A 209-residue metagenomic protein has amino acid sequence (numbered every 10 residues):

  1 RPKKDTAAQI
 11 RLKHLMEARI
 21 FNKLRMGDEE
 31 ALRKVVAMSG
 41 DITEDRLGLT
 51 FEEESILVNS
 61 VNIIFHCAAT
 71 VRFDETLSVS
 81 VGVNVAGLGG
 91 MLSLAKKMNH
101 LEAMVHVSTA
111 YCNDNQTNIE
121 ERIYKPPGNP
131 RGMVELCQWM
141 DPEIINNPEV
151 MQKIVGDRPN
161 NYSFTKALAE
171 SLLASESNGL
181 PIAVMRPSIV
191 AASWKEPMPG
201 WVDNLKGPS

Functional and structural regions predicted by a protein language model:
R1-P2, G40, I64-A69: Short loop/turn segments at strand-loop or loop-helix junctions that form parts of catalytic or ligand-binding pockets
P2, I42, T109, P187: Active-site loop/turn elements of alpha/beta-hydrolase fold enzymes, especially the short glycine-/histidine-rich
P2-S39: Glycine-rich phosphate-binding loop and adjoining beta1-alpha1-beta2 segment of Rossmann-like nucleotide-binding folds
L32-K34, L101, G179-P181: A generic structural signal for alpha->beta connector loops
L47-N59: Short amphipathic alpha-helix with an adjacent loop that forms part of the alpha/beta core around
V58, I63-C67, D74-G82, A86 (+3 more regions): Conserved Rossmann-fold NAD(P)-dependent oxidoreductase catalytic core, especially the SDR/UDP-sugar
A169, L173-I182: Segments forming glycine/polar-rich beta-alpha architectures that bind adenosine-containing cofactors
M198-S209: C-terminal beta-strand-loop-alpha-helix "lid" module of Rossmann-like NAD(P)-dependent dehydrogenases
